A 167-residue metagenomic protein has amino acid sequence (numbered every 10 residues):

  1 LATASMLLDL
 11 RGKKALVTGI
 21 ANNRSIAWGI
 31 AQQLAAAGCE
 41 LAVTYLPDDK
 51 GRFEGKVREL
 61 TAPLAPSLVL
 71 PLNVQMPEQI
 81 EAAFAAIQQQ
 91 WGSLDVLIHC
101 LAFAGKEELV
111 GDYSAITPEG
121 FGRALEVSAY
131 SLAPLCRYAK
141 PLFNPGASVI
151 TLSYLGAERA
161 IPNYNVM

Functional and structural regions predicted by a protein language model:
T3-G120: Short-chain dehydrogenase/reductase
G19-I26, Q32, A102-K140, P145-M167: Catalytic loop of short-chain dehydrogenase/reductase
